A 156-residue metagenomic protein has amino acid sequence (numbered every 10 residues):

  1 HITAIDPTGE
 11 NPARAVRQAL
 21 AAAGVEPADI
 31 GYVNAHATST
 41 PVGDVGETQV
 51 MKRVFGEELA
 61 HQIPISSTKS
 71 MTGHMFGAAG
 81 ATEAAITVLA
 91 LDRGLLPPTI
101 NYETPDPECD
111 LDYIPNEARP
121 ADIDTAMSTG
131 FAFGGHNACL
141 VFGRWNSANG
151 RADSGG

Functional and structural regions predicted by a protein language model:
H1-G156: Conserved "HGTGT" condensation-loop signature of ketosynthase/thiolase-family condensing enzymes that catalyze
